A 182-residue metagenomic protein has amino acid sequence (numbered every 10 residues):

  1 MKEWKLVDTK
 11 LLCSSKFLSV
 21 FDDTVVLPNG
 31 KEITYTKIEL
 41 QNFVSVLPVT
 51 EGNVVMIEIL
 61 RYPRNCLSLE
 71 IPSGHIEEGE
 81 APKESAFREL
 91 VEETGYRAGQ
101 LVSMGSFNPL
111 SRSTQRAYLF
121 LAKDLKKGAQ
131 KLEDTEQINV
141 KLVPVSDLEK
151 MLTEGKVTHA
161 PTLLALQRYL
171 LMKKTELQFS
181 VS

Functional and structural regions predicted by a protein language model:
M1-D8: Extended interaction-bearing regions that mediate binding to partners or small molecules
L6, V20-D22, T34, I57 (+2 more regions): Hydrophobic residues on conserved beta-strands that form the core of alpha/beta folds
D8-S45, T50: Acidic, metal-coordinating catalytic segment for phosphate/diphosphate chemistry, firing primarily on the Nudix
T9-L11, G105-L110: Short, solvent-exposed loop/turn elements at beta->coil junctions and helix N-caps that rim active or binding pockets
F21-L27, L110-A129, K141: Active-site-adjacent beta-strand/loop module that shapes the phosphate/pyrophosphate-binding cleft
K31, P63, L67, E78 (+3 more regions): Nudix hydrolase/Nudix homology domain
I38, V44-R88, L125, Q130: Conserved Nudix-box catalytic region and its N-terminal flanking loop in Nudix hydrolases and closely related
I71-M104, F120, L132-T135, P144: The catalytic Nudix box helix
